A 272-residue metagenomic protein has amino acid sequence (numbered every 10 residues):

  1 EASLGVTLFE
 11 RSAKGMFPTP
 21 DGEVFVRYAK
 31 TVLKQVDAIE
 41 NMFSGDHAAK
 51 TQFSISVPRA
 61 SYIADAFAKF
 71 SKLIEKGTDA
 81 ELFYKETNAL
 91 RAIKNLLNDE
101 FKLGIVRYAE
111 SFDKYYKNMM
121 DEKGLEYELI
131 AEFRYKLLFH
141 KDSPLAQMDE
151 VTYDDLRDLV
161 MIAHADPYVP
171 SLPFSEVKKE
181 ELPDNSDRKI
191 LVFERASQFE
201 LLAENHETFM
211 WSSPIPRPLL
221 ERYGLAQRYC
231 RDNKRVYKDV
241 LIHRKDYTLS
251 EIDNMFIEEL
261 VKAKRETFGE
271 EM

Functional and structural regions predicted by a protein language model:
E1-P18: A short LG(V/I)-centered, amphipathic sequence patch enriched for acidic residue(s) preceding the LG motif
D21, F25-Y28, D65-K69, T248-L260: Short amphipathic alpha-helical coupling segments at ligand-binding clamshell hinges and other catalytic/signaling
K50-Y116: Central regulatory/effector-binding core of bacterial HTH transcription factors
I63-K69, D113, L145, D149 (+3 more regions): Secondary-structure junction motif
N88-A89, I105-F112, H140-K141, E204-E207 (+1 more regions): Beta->alpha turn/N-cap motifs
L97-K102, D166-A226: Hydrophobic hinge/microswitch elements
M119-Y135, F139-M161: Flexible hinge/capping segments at coil-to-helix
P214-R217, A226-M272: A late-sequence structural motif
